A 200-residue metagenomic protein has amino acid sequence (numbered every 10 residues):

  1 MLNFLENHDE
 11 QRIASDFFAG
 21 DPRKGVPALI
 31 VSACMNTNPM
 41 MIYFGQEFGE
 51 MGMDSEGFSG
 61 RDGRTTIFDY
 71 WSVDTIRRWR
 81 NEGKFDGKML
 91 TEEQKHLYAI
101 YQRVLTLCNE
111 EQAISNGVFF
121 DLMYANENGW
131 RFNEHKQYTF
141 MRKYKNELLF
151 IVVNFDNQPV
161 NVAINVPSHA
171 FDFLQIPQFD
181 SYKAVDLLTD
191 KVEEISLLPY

Functional and structural regions predicted by a protein language model:
M1-G20: Active-site clefts of carbohydrate-active enzymes
N3, V31, R103-T106: Residue-level signal for well-ordered alpha-helical scaffold segments within enzymatic catalytic domains
N7, M35, L107: Conserved catalytic core of Hanks-type protein kinase domains
F17, I30, D86-L90: Residue-level detector of alpha-helix boundaries and kinks
G20-V26, F132: Short, glycine/acidic-rich beta->alpha junctions
K24-V31, A99-I100: Long, well-ordered alpha-helical scaffolding segments within enzyme catalytic domains, especially pronounced
L29-M41: Active-site region of glycoside hydrolase catalytic domains
P39-I42, Q46-Y200: Carbohydrate-interacting/catalytic domains
